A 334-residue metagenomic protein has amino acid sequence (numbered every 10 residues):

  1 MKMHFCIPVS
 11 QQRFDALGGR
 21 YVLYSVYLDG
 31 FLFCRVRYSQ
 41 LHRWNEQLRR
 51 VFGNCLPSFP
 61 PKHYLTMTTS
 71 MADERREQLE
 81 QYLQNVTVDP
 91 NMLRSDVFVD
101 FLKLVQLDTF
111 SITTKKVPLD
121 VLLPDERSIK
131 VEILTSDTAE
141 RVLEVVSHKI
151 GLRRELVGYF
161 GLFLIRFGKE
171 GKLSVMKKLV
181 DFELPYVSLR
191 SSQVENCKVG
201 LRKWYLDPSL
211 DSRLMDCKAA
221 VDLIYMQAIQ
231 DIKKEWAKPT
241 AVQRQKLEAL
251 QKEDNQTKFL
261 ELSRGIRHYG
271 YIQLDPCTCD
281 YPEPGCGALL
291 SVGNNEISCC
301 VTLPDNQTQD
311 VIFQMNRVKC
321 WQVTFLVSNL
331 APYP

Functional and structural regions predicted by a protein language model:
M1-P334: Intrinsically disordered, Pro/Ser/Thr-rich cytosolic linker and juxtamembrane tail regions that serve as
